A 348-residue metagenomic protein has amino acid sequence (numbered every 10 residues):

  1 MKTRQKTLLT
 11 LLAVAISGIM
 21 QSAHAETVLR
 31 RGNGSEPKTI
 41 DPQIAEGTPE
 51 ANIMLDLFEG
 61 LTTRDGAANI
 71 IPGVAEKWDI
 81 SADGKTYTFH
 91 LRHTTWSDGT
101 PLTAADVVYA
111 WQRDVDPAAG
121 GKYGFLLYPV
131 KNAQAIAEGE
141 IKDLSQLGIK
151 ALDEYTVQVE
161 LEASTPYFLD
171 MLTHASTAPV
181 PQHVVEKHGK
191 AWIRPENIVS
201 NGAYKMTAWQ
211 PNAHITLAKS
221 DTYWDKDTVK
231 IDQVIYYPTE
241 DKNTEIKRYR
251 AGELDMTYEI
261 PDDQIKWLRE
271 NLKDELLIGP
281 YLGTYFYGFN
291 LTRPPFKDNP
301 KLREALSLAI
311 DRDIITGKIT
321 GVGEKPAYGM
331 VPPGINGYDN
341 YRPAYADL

Functional and structural regions predicted by a protein language model:
G32-A82, Q112, N197-S200: N-terminal lobe/hinge region of extracytoplasmic solute-binding protein
S35-A51, V74, K122, F168-A178 (+1 more regions): A structural "hinge/loop" feature
E76-G124, Q158, R248, F296: Aromatic- and charge-enriched surface segment that lines or borders ligand/interaction sites
A104-A110, E154-E160, G202-A203, I231-Q233 (+2 more regions): Alpha-helical secondary-structure segments
D106-V108, A119-H183: Surface-exposed binding/hinge segments that line and control ligand-binding clefts or catalytic entry sites
E154-Y155, A163-V229, Q233, D241-N243: Gly/Pro-rich hinge or "lid" segments in bacterial periplasmic/extracellular proteins
T207-A218, I235-P294, G317, P326: Extracellular/periplasmic solute-recognition and catalytic clefts
K325-L348: Structural transition elements
